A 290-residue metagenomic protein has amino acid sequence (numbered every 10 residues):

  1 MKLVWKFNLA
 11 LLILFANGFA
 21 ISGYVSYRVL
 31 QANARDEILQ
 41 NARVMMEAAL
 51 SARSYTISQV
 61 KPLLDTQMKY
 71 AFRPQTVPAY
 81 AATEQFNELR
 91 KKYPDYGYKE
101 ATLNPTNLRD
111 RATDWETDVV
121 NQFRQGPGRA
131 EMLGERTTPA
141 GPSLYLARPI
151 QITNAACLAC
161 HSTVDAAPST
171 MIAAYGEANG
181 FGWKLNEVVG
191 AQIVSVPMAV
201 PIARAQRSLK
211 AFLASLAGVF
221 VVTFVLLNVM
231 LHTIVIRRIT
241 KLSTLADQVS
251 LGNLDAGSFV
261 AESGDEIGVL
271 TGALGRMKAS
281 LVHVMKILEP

Functional and structural regions predicted by a protein language model:
M1-R28, A214-S215: Extreme N-terminal signal-anchor transmembrane helix of membrane signaling/transducer proteins, especially in bacteria
W5, P168-G182, M198-S215: Membrane-interface helix-start motif
V25-L50: Juxtamembrane membrane-water interface segments immediately C-terminal to a transmembrane helix
Q31, R35, N228-D247: Cytoplasmic juxtamembrane amphipathic helix immediately C-terminal to a transmembrane segment
A48-S54, S58-I152: Extracytoplasmic ligand-binding sensor domains of the Cache superfamily
T153-D165, T170-G176: The canonical Cys-X-X-Cys-His
L209-M230: Selective recognition of signaling/oligomerization transmembrane alpha-helices
R237-V249, A256-A279, V284-M285: HAMP signal relay modules and closely related sensory coiled-coil linkers that couple transmembrane inputs to cytosolic
